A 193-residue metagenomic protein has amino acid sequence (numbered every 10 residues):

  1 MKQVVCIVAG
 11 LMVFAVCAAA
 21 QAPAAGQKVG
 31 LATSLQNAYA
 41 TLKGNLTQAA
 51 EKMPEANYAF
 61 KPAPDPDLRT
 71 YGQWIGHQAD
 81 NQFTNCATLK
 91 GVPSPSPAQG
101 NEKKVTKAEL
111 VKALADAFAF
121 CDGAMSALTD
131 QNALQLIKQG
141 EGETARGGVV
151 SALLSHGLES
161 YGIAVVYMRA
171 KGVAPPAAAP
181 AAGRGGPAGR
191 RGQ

Functional and structural regions predicted by a protein language model:
M1-V4: Positively charged n-region of N-terminal signal peptides that target proteins for export
C6-C17: Bacterial N-terminal signal peptides
Q21-Q27, E102, A179-Q193: Disordered, low-complexity segments in secreted/periplasmic proteins that are enriched in proline
A22-G44: Short N-terminal segments immediately surrounding and downstream of signal-peptide cleavage
A22-V29, L89-K103: Acidic/histidine-rich, surface-exposed loop or edge segments in extracytoplasmic proteins
Q36, A40-T47, Y58-Q99, K138-G183 (+1 more regions): Short, contiguous alpha-helical
E51-A59, A124-L134, R169-P175: Surface-exposed helix-capping loop/turn segments at secondary-structure junctions
E102-K138, T144-S160: Acidic/histidine-rich alpha-helical segments that form the ligand environment of transition-metal centers
